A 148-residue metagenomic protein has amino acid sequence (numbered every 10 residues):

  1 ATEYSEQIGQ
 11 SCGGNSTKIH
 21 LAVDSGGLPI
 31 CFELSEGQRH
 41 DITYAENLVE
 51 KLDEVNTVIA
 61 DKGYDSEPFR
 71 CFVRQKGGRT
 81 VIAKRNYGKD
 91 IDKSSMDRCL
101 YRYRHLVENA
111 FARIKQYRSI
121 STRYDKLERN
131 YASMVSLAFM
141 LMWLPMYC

Functional and structural regions predicted by a protein language model:
A1-N86, M134-A138: Polybasic low-complexity intrinsically disordered regions
C71-F72, K76-R79, D97-C148: Basic, amphipathic alpha-helical segments enriched in Lys/Arg and hydrophobic/aromatic residues
K89-S95: Short, charged, surface-exposed secondary-structure boundary motifs
